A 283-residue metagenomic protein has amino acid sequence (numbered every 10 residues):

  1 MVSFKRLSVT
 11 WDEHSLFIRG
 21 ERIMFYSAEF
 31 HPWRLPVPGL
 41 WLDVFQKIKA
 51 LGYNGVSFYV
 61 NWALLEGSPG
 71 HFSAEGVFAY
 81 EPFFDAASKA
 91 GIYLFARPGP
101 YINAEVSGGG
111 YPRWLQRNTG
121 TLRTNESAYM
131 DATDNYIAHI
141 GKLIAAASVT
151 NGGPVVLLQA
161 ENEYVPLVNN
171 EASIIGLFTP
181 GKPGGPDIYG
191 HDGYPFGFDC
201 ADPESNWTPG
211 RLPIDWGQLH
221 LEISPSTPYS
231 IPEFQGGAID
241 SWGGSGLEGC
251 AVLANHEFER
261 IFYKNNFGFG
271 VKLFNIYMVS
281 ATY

Functional and structural regions predicted by a protein language model:
M1-G55: N-terminal carbohydrate-binding accessory modules
G20, I48, V56, A87 (+4 more regions): Conserved, mostly hydrophobic/aromatic
M24, G52-N54, S88-L94, V149-V156 (+3 more regions): Short, well-ordered coil/turn segments that N-cap beta-strands
L40-G109, F178-G181: Aromatic-lined substrate-binding rim segments of carbohydrate-active enzymes
G76-P98, R117-L157: An active-site-proximal structural segment forming one wall of the substrate-binding cleft that immediately precedes
D85-S88, I92, F178-P180, A201-Y283: Catalytic-core region of carbohydrate-active enzymes that cleave or remodel glycosidic bonds
R97-P100, V149-V165, A172, T179-P180 (+3 more regions): Aromatic-lined carbohydrate-recognition surfaces of secreted/lumenal glycan-active proteins
G152-I223: Gly/Pro-rich turn-and-neighbor structural signature
